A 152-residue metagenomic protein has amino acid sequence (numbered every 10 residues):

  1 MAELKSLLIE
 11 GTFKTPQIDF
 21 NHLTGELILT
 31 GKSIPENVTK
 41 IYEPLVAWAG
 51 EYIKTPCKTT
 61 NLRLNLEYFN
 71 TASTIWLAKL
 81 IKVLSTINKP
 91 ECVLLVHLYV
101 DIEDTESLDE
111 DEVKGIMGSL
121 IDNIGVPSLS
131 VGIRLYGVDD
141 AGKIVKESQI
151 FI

Functional and structural regions predicted by a protein language model:
A2-L7, E110-I152: A cross-taxonomic marker for long C-terminal extensions/tails that follow the last structured domain
E3-E43: STAS-typified acidic loop motif
I18, L62, V96-L98, I133: Hydrophobic beta-strand residues in large extracellular and virion-surface proteins
D19, I53-P56, N88-P90: Short glycine/proline-enriched loop/turn "hinge" motifs that connect secondary-structure elements and lie
T24, C57-N61, E91-L95, S130: A general structural motif
T24, P35, Y68-N70, D104 (+1 more regions): Residues that cap or initiate secondary-structure elements
I34-N70: Short, well-structured hydrophobic secondary-structure segments
L45, L64-I124: Amphipathic alpha-helical interaction surfaces in cytosolic regulatory modules
